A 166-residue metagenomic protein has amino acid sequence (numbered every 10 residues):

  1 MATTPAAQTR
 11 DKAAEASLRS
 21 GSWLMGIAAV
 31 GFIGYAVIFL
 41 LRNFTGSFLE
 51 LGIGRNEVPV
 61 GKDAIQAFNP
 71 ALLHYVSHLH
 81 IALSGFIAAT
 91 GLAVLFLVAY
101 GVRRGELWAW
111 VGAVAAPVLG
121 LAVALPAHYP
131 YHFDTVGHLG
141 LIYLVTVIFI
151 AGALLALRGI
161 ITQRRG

Functional and structural regions predicted by a protein language model:
A2-E15: Short, Lys/Arg-rich, polar N-terminal cytosolic tail immediately upstream of the first transmembrane signal-anchor
S20-G54: N-terminal signal-anchor transmembrane alpha helix
G21-G31, L83-F86, T90, A109-G120 (+2 more regions): Hydrophobic alpha-helical transmembrane segments of polytopic
F48-G54, P70-T90: A loop-to-helix transmembrane entry motif
R55-F68: Luminal/periplasmic active-site loops of membrane-embedded glycosylation enzymes
G91-W110: Juxtamembrane helix-break-helix junctions at the cytosolic face of small multi-pass alpha-helical membrane proteins
A122-Y143: Membrane-helix boundary connector in multi-pass membrane proteins
V147-G166: Membrane-water interface at the C-terminal end of transmembrane alpha helices
